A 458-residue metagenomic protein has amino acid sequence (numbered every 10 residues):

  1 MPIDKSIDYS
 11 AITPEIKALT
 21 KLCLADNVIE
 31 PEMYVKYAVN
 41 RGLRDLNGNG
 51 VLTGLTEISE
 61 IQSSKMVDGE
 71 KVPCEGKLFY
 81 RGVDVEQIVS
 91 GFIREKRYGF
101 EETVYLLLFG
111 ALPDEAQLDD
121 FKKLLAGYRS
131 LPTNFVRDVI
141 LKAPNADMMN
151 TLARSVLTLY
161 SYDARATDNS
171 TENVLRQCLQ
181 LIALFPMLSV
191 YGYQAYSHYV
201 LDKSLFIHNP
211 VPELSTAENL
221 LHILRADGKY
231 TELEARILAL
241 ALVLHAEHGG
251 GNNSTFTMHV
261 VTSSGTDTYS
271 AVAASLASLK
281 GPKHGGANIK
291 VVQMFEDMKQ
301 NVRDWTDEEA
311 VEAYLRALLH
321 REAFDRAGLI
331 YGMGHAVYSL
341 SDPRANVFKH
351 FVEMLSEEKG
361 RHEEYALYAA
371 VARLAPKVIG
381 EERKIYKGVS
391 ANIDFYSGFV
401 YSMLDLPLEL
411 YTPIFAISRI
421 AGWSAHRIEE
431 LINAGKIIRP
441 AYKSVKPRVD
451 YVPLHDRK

Functional and structural regions predicted by a protein language model:
P2-K458: Non-transmembrane, aqueous-exposed alpha-helical and coiled segments at domain scale
